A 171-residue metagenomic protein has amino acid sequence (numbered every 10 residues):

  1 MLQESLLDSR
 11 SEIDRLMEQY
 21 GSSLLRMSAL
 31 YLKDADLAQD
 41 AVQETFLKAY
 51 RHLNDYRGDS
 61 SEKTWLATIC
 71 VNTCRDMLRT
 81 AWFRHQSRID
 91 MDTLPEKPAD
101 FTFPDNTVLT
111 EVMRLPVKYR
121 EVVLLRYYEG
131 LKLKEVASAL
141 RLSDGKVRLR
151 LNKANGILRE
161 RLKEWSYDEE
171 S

Functional and structural regions predicted by a protein language model:
M1-S23, L30, V108-L109, M113 (+4 more regions): N-terminal module of bacterial RNA polymerase sigma factors
L6, F46-S61, A81: Sigma70-family region 2
M17, L25, A35-H52: Conserved RNAP core-binding helix
D40-L47, S60-N72: Structural recognition of an alpha-helix C-terminal capping motif at a helix-to-coil junction
R57, T68-I89, K153: Arg/Lys-rich amphipathic alpha helix in sigma70-family domain 2
V71, R75, L140-W165: DNA-recognition helix of helix-turn-helix
R84-T110, K132-E135: Internal acidic/polar
V122-R126: A short pre-motif secondary-structure segment
